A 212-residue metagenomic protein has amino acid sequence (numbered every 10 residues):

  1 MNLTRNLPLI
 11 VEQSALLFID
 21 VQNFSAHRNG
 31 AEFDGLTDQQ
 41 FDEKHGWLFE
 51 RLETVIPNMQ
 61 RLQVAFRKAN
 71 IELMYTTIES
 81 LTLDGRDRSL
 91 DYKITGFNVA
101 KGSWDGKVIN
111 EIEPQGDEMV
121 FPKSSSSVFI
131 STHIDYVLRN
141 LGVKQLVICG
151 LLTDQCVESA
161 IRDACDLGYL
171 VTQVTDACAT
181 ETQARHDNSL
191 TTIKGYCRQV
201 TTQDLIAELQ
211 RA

Functional and structural regions predicted by a protein language model:
M1-A15, F24, N29-L36, R61-A69 (+2 more regions): Active-site-adjacent betaalpha module
L17-I19: Short hydrophobic beta-strand that contains or immediately precedes a catalytic carboxylate
Q40-V55, T95-S103: A short acidic, glycine-rich active-site loop that binds or catalyzes chemistry on phosphate/adenosine moieties
F49-L81: Von Willebrand factor
R86-R88: Metal-dependent catalytic neighborhoods of phosphoester/phosphodiester hydrolases
